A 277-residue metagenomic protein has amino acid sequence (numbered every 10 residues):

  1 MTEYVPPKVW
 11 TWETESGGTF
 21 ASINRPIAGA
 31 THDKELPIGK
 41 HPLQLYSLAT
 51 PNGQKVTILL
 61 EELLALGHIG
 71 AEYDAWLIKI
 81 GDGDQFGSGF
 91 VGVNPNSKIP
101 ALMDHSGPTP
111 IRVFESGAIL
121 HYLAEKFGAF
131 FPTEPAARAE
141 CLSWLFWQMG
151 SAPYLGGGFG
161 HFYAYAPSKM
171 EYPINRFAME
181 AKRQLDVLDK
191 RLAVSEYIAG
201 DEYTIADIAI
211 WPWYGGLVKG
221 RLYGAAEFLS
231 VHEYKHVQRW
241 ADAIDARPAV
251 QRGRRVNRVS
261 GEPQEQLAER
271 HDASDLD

Functional and structural regions predicted by a protein language model:
M1-N175, M179-K182, H271: GST-like domain detector, emphasizing the conserved glutathione-binding G-site in the N-terminal thioredoxin-like
T2-V5, L123, P132, S143-P248: GST-like fold's C-terminal all-alpha helical module
T19-S22, R258-D277: Acidic/histidine-enriched, glycine/proline-rich intrinsically disordered or flexible terminal extensions
K79, I205, N257: Short, solvent-exposed turn/loop segments enriched in Gly/Ser/Thr/Pro and often Arg
